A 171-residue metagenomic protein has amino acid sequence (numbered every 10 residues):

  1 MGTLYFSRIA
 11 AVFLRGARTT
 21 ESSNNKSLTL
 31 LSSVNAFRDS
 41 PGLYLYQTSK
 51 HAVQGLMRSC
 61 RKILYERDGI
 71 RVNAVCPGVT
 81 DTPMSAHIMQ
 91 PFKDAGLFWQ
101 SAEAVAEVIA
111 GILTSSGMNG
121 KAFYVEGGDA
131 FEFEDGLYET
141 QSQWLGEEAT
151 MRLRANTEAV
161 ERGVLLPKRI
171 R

Functional and structural regions predicted by a protein language model:
M1-S22, R61-K62: Amphipathic alpha-helical dimer-interface segment in Rossmann-like NAD(P)H-dependent oxidoreductases
S7, A11, M57-R58, A106-I109: Short-chain dehydrogenase/reductase
S7, S49-K50: Active-site helix of classical SDR
F13, R38, Q54, S59-I70 (+1 more regions): Active-site-adjacent segment of SDR/Rossmann-fold oxidoreductases
S33: Residue(s) in the substrate-gating loop at a strand-loop-helix junction that position the organic substrate next
R38-Y44: Active-site loop immediately N-terminal to the catalytic Tyr-X3-Lys motif of short-chain dehydrogenase/reductase
A74, P91-Q143, E148-R171: C-terminal helical subdomain
P77-H87: Short, flexible catalytic-loop segment of classical short-chain dehydrogenase/reductase
